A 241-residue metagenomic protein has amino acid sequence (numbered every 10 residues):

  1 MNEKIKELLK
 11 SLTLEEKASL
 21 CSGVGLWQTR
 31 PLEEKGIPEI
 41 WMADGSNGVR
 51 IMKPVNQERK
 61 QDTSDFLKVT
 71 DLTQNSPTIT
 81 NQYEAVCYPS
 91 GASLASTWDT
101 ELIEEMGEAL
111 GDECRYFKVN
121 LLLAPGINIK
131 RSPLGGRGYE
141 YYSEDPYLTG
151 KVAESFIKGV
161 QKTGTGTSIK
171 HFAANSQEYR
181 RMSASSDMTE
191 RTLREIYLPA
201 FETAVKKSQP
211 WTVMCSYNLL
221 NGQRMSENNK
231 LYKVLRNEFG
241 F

Functional and structural regions predicted by a protein language model:
M1-F241: Glycoside hydrolase catalytic-domain context in secreted enzymes
